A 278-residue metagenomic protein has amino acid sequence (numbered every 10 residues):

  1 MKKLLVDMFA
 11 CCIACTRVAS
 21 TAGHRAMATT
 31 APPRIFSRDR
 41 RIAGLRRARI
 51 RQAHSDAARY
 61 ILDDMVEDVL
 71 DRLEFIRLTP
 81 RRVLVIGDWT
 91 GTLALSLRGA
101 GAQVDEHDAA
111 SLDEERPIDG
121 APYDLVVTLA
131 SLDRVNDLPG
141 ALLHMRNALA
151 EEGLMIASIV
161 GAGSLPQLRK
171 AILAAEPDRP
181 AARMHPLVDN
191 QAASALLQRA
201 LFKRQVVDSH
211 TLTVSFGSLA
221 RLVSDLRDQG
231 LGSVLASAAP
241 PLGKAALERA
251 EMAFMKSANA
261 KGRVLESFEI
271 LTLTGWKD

Functional and structural regions predicted by a protein language model:
C12-C15, G23-E67: N-terminal, positively charged/glycine-rich alpha-helical extensions of SAM-dependent methyltransferases
A57-A58, H210-D278: Conserved Class I S-adenosyl-L-methionine
Y60-P80, T92: Conserved alpha-helix/loop element of class I SAM-dependent methyltransferases that forms part of the SAM/SAH-binding
T90-A100: Conserved SAM-binding loop of SAM-dependent methyltransferases across substrates and taxa, primarily the Class I
E115-V126: A short acidic, Gly/Pro-enriched loop at the edge of an enzyme's catalytic core that lines a small-molecule cofactor
D124-P139, I159: A short SAM/SAH-binding and catalytic strip from SAM-dependent methyltransferases
P139-L154: A short glycine-rich, Lys/Arg-flanked "PGG" loop and its adjoining helix->strand segment in the class I
I156-L219, G232-A236, P240: Conserved catalytic/acceptor-binding region of the Class I
